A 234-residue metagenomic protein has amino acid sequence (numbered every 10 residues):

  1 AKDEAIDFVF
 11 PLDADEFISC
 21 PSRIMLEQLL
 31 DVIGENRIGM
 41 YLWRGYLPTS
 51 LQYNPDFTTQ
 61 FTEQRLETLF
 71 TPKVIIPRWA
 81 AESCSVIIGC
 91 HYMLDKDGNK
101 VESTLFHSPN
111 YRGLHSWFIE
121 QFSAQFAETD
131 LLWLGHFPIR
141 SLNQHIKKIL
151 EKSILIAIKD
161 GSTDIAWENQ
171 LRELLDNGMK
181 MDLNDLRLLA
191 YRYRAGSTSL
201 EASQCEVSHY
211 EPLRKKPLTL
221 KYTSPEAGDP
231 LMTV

Functional and structural regions predicted by a protein language model:
A1-K2: Short, conserved alpha-helix that lines the donor NDP-sugar binding/gating region of sugar-transfer enzymes
A5-D7, E35-N36: A general structural motif
I6-S19: Short beta-strand-to-loop acidic/aromatic patch adjacent to the donor-nucleotide binding site
C20-V234: Catalytic-site signature of metal-activated, phosphate-bearing donor transferases, centered on the GT-A/GT-A-like
